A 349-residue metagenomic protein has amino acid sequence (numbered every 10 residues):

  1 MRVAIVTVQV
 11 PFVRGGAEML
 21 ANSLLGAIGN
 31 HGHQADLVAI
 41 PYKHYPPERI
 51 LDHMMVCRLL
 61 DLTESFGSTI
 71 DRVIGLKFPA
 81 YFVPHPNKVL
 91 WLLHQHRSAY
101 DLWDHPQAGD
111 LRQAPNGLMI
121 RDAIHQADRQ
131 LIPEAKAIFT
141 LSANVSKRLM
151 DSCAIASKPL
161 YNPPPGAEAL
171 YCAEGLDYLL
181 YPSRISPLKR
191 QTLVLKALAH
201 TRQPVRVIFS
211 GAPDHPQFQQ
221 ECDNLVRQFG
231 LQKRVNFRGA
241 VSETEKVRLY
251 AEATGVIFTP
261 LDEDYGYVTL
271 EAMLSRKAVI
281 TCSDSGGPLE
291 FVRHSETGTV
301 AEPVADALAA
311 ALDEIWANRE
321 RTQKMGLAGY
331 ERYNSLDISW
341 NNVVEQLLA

Functional and structural regions predicted by a protein language model:
Q113-I138: Membrane-proximal helix-turn-helix segments that form the acceptor-binding/catalytic region of lipid-linked
L170-K189, L195-R202, I208: Conserved donor-binding/catalytic core segment of Leloir-type glycosyltransferases
V205-D223, G239: Glycosyltransferase donor-sugar binding loop
Q217-Q219, Q232-S242, L249: Active-site donor-binding acidic/aromatic loop of nucleotide-activated sugar and phosphosugar transferases involved
L261: Aromatic "clamp/platform" in nucleotide-sugar-dependent glycosyltransferases that forms part of the donor/acceptor
A278-C282: Short hydrophobic beta-strand element within catalytic cores of glycosyltransferases and related nucleotide-activated
H294-D306, E314-R319: Conserved acidic donor-binding segment of nucleotide-sugar-dependent glycosyltransferases
A307, E314, R321-L336, N342: A short, well-ordered alpha-helix in the C-terminal region of glycosyltransferases
